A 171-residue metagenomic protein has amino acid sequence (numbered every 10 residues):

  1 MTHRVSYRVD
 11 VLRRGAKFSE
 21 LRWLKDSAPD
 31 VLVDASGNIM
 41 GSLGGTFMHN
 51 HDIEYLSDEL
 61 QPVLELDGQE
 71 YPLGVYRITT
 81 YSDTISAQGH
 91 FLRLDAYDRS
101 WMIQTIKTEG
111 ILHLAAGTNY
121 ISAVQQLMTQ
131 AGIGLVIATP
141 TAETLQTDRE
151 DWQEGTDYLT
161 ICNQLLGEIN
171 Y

Functional and structural regions predicted by a protein language model:
M1-L112, Q164-N170: Assembly/oligomerization scaffold segments
F91, D95-Y171: Charged- and aromatic-enriched interaction segments used to assemble and dock large macromolecular complexes
